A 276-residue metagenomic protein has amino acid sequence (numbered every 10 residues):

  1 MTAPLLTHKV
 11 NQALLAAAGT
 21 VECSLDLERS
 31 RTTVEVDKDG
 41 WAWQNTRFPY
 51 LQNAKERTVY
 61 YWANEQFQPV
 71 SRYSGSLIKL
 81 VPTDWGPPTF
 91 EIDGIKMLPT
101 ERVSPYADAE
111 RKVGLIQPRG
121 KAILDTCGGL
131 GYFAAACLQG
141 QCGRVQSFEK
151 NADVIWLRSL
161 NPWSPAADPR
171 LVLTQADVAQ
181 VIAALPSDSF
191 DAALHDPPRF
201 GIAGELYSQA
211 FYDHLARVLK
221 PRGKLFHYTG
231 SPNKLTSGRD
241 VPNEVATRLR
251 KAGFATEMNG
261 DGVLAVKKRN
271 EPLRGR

Functional and structural regions predicted by a protein language model:
M1-T83: N-terminal auxiliary segments of SAM/dcSAM-dependent transferases
V103-K121: Conserved alpha-helix/loop element of class I SAM-dependent methyltransferases that forms part of the SAM/SAH-binding
R119-L130, Q146: Conserved class I S-adenosyl-L-methionine
L130-C142: Conserved SAM-binding loop of SAM-dependent methyltransferases across substrates and taxa, primarily the Class I
F148-S187: S-adenosyl-L-methionine
Y207-P221: A short glycine-rich, Lys/Arg-flanked "PGG" loop and its adjoining helix->strand segment in the class I
R222-G230: Conserved beta-strand signature within the Rossmann-like core of class I S-adenosyl-L-methionine
P232-R276: Class I S-adenosyl-L-methionine
